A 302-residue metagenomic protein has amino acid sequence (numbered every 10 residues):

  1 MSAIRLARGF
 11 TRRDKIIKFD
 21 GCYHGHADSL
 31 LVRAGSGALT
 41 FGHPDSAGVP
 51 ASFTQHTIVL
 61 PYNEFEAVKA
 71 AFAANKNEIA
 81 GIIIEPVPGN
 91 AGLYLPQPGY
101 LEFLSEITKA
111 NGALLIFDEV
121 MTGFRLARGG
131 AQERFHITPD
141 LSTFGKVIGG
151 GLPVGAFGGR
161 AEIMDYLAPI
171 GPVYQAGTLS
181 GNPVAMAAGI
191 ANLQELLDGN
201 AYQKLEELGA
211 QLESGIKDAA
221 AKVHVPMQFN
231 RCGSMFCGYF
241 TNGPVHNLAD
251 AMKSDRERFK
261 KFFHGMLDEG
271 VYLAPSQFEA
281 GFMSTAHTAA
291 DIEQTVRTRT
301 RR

Functional and structural regions predicted by a protein language model:
S2-R302: Conserved N-terminal phosphate-binding loop of PLP-dependent enzymes in the Aspartate aminotransferase
